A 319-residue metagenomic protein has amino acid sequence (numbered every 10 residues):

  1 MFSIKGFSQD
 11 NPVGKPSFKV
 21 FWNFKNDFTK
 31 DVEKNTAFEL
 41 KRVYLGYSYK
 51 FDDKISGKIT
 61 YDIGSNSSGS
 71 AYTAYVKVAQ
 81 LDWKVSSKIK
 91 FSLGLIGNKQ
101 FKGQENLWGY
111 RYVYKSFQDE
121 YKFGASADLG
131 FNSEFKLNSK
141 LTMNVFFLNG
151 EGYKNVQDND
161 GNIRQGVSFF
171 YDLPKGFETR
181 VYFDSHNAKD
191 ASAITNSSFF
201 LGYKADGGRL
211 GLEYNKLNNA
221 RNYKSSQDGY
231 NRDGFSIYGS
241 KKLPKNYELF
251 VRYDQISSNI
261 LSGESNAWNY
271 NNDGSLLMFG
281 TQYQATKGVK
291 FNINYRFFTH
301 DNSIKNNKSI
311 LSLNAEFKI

Functional and structural regions predicted by a protein language model:
M1-F2, S48, Y238: A broad helix-preferring feature
M1-P12: Bacterial Sec-dependent N-terminal signal peptides
D10-N26, V32-G150, G161-I163, F170-F177 (+3 more regions): Outer membrane beta-barrel
P12, F21-E33, K58, G69-A71 (+4 more regions): Outer-membrane beta-barrel pore domains
K122, D158, D228: Glycine- and other small-residue-rich loops at beta-strand/loop junctions that grip anionic moieties
A125, Q157-R164, A191-A193, F200: Short, contiguous, pocket-lining structural segments that sit at or immediately flank catalytic/ligand-binding sites
N144-F146, K154-D158, R180, S192: A short secondary-structure junction signal
Y153-Q157, V167-S168, N187-K189: Short helix-to-loop capping/linker segments positioned immediately adjacent to catalytic or ligand/cofactor-binding
